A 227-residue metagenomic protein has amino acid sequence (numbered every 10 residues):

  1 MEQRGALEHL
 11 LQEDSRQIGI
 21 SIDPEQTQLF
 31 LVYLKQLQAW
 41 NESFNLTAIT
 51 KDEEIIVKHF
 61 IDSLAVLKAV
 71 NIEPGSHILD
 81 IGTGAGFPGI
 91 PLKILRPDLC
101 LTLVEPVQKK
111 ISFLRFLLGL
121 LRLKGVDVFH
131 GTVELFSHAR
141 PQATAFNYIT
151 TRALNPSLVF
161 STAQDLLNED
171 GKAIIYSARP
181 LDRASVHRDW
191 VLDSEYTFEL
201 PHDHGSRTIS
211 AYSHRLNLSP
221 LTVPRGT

Functional and structural regions predicted by a protein language model:
M1-P74, L79, S112, F116-V126 (+1 more regions): Class I SAM-dependent transferase core
S21, N45-A48, E54, G86 (+3 more regions): Residue-level preference for alpha-helix termini and adjacent loops
L37, L92, Y212: Residue-level signal for inorganic ion chemistry
H59, A85, V107-K110: Hydrophobic alpha-helical segments and helix-packing faces
G82: Conserved glycine-centered beta->alpha loop in an early N-terminal alpha/beta scaffold
A85-D98, S161: Conserved SAM-binding loop of SAM-dependent methyltransferases across substrates and taxa, primarily the Class I
D98-T227: S-adenosylmethionine
